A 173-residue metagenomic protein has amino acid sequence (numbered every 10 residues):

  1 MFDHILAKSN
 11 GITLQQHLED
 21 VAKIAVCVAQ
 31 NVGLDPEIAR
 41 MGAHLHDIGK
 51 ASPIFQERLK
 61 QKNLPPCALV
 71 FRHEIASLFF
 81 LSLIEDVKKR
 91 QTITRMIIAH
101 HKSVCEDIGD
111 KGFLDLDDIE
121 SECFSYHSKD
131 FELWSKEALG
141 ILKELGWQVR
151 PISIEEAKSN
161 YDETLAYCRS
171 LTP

Functional and structural regions predicted by a protein language model:
F2-K8, L14-P173: Accessory nucleic-acid engagement/destabilization modules that flank
